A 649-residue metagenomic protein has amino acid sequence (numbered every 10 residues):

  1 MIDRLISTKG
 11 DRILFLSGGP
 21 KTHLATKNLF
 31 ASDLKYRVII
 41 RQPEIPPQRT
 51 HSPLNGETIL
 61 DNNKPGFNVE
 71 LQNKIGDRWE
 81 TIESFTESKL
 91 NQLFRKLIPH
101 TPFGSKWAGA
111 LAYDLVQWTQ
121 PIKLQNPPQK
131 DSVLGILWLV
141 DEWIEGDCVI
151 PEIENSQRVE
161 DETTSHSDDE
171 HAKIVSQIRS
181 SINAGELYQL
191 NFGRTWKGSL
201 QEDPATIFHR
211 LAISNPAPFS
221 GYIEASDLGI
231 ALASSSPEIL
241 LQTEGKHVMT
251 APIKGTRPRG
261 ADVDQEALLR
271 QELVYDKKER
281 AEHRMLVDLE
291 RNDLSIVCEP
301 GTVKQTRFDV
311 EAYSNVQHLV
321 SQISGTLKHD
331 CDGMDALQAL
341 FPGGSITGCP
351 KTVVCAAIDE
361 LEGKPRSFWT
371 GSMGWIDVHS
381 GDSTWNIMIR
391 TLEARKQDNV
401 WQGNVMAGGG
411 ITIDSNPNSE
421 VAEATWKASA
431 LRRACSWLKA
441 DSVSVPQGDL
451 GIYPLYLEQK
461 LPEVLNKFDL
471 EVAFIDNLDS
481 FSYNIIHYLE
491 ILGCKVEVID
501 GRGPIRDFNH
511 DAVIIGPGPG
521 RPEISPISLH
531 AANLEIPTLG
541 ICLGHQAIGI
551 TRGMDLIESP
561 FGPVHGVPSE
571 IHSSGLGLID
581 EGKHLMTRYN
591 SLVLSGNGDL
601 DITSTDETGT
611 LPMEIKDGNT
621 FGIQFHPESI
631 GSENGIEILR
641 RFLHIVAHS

Functional and structural regions predicted by a protein language model:
M1-V464: Extended alpha-helical targeting/anchoring segments, especially N-terminal organellar/secretory targeting helices
Q177, A512, E637-R641: Alpha-helical elements of Rossmann-like donor-binding domains used by nucleotide-donor carbohydrate transfer enzymes
T206, S383, I387, I524-A532 (+1 more regions): Charged helix-capping and loop-helix junction motifs
T306-R307, D500, G516, S559-F561: Short beta->alpha connector loops at strand-helix junctions that form conserved, small/polar/Pro-enriched
R432-C435, K439, T551-R552, F642-S649: Short, hydrophobic alpha-helical segments
P446-N477, E628-S649: RNA-binding accessory domains that recognize and position tRNA/RNA substrates
E471-I475, D479-I541, Q546, R552: Flexible gly/pro-rich beta->alpha loop and the following alpha-helix that scaffold active-site loops
L529-I541, Q546-E637, R641, I645: Pocket-forming structural segment of enzyme catalytic cores
